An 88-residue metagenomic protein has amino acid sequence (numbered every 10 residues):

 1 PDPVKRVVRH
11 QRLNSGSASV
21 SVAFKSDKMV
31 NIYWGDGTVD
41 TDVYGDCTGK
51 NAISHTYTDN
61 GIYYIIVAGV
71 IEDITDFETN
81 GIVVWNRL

Functional and structural regions predicted by a protein language model:
P1-L88: N-terminal capping/linker segments that flank leucine-rich repeat
